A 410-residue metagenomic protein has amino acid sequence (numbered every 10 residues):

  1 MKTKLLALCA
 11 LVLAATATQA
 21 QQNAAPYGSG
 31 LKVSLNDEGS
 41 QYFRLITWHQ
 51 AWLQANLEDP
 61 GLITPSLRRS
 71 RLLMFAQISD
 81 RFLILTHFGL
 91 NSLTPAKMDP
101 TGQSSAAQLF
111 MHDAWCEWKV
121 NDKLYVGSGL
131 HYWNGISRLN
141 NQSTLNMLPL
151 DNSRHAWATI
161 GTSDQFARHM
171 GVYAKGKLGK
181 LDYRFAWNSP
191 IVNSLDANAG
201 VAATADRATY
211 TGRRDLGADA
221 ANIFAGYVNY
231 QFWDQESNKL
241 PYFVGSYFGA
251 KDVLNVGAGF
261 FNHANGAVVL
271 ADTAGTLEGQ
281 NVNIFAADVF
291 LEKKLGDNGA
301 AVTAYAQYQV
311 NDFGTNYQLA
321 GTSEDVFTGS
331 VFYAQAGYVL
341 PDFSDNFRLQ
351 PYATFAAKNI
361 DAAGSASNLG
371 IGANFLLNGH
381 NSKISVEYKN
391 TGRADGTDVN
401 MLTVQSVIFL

Functional and structural regions predicted by a protein language model:
M1-A24: Cleavable N-terminal export/targeting peptides
Q19-I46, Q235-V253, H380: Outer-membrane beta-barrel biogenesis signature
Q22, S34, E58-L62, T101-Q103 (+7 more regions): Outer-membrane beta-barrel domain signature
S29-S194, A218-E236, V310, T328-P341 (+3 more regions): Outer membrane beta-barrel
T64-S66, G102-A107, S143-P149, G200-Y210 (+4 more regions): Flexible, surface-exposed loop regions and adjacent strand-edge segments of Gram-negative outer-membrane beta-barrel
M98, R138-S143, L195-A199, V268-L270 (+1 more regions): Outer-membrane beta-barrel and related beta-rich outer-membrane complex signature in Gram-negative bacteria
G212-D215, N378-V404, F409: Predominantly the C-terminal beta-signal and adjacent terminal strand-loop region of outer-membrane beta-barrel
W233, S237-N359: Detector for outer-membrane/organellar transmembrane beta-barrel domains, recognizing the amphipathic beta-strand
